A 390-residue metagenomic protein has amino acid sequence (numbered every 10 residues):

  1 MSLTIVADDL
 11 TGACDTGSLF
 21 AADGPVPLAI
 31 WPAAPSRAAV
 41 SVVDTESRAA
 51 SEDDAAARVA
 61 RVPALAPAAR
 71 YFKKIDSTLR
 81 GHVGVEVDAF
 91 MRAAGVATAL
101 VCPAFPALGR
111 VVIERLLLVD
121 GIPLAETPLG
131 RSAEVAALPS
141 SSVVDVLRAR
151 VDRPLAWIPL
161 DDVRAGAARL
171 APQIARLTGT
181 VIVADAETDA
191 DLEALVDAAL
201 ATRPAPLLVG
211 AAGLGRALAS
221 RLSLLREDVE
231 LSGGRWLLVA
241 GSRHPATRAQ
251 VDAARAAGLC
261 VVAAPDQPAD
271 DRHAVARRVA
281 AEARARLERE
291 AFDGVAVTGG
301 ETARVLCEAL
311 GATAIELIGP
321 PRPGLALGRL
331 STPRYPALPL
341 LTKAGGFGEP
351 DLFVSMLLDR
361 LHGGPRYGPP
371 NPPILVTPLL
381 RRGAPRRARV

Functional and structural regions predicted by a protein language model:
M1-L3, P25-W31, E52-A55, A60-Y71 (+2 more regions): Cap/lid and interdomain-hinge subdomains that line or gate substrate/regulatory clefts in soluble alpha/beta enzymes
S2-S36: N-terminal basic/disordered segments at the start of proteins
V6, V42-T45, K73-K74, L100-F105 (+6 more regions): Short beta-strand segments
T16-S18, H82-E86, R110-L118, R169 (+5 more regions): Short acidic, glycine/serine/threonine-rich loops at helix termini
R216, P268-A296, G300-I318, S355-G363: Catalytic cores of soluble, metal-dependent hydrolases
A219-R284: Redox- and metal-dependent alpha/beta enzyme cores, enriched for Fe-S-associated oxidoreductases and cofactor-handling
E301-L352: Conserved, well-ordered active-site substructure
